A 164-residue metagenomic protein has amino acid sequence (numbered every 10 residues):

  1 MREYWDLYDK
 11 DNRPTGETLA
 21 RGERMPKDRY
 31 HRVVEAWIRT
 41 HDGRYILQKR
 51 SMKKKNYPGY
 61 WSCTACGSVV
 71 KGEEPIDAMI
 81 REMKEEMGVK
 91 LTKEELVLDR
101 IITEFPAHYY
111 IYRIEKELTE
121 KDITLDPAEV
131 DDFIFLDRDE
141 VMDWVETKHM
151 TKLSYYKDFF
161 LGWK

Functional and structural regions predicted by a protein language model:
M1-E35, H41: Acidic, metal-coordinating catalytic segment for phosphate/diphosphate chemistry, firing primarily on the Nudix
W5, R44-Y45, F133-I134: A residue-level structural signature of the nucleotidyltransferase/glycosyltransferase Rossmann-like core
D11, T40-G43, S51, E115-E120 (+1 more regions): Short loop segments at secondary-structure junctions
E17, Q48, D99-I101: Residue-level detector of high-confidence beta-strand sites
R24-R29, N56, R100-I111: Acidic pyrophosphate-coordinating catalytic loop
V33-A65: A glycine-rich, hydrophobic loop/mini-helix early in the fold
I46-L47, T64-V97: The catalytic Nudix box helix
G59, T103-A107, I111-K116, E120-K164: Nudix hydrolase/Nudix homology domain
